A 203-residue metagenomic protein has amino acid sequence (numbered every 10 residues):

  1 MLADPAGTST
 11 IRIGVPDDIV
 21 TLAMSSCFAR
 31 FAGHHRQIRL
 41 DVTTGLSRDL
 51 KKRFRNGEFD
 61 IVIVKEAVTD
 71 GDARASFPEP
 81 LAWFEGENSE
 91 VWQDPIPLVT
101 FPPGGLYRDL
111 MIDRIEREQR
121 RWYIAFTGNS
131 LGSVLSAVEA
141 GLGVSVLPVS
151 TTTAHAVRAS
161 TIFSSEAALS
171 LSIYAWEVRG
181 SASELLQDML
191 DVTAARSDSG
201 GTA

Functional and structural regions predicted by a protein language model:
M1-P5: Alpha-helical linker/hinge and terminal dimerization helices associated with HTH transcriptional regulators
G7-T69, G128: Central regulatory/effector-binding core of bacterial HTH transcription factors
A23, F163-A203: A late-sequence structural motif
F54-R55, M111, S136-G141: Hydrophobic residues within well-ordered alpha-helices
V68, R74-E87, V91-D94, I162-S170: Short Pro/Gly-enriched coil loops immediately N-terminal to beta-strands
G71-R74, E139-R179: Beta-alpha-beta core module
P97-E118, S183-E184: Secondary-structure junction motif
L110, R114-S130, L190-A203: Ligand-binding clefts/hinges and TM-proximal coupling segments of bilobed small-molecule sensing domains
